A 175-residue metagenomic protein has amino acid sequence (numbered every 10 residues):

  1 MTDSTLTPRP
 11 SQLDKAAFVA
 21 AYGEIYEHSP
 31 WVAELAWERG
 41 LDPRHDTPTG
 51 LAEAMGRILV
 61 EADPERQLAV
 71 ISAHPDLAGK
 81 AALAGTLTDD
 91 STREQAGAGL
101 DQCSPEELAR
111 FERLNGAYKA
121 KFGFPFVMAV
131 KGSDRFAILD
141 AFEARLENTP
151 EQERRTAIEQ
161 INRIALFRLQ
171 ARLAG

Functional and structural regions predicted by a protein language model:
M1-E24: Charged, compositionally biased N-terminal leader segments and the immediate start of the first structured element
P10-K15, E27-W31, H45-T49, A120 (+1 more regions): Short acidic alpha-helix initiation/capping motifs at coil-to-helix transition points, especially at protein N-termini
Q12, E34-L114, I164-L173: Aromatic-anchored, charged helix-turn/loop surface patch used as a conserved interaction hotspot
G23-V32, T86: Short, compositionally biased low-complexity segments
E24, L41, G56-V60, V127 (+2 more regions): Amphipathic alpha-helical interaction elements
S29-P30, A36, F126: Residue-level signal for inorganic ion chemistry
C103, E107-G175: C-terminal non-catalytic interaction appendages of large macromolecular assemblies
